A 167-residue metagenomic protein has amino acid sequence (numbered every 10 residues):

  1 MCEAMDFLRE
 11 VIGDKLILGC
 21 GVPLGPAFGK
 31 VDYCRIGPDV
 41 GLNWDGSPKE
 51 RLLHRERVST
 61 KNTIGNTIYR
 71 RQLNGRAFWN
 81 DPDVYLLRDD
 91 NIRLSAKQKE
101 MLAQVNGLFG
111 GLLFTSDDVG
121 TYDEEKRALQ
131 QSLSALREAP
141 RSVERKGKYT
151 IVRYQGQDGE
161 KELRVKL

Functional and structural regions predicted by a protein language model:
E3-T121: Glycan-recognition surfaces
D6, E10, A96, E124-S134 (+1 more regions): Polar/charged alpha-helical tracts
V22, G29, P38, K126-L129 (+2 more regions): Short, surface-exposed, charged/polar-biased interaction segments
R35-V40, L133-V143, D158-L163: Short, charged low-complexity intrinsically disordered segments located at boundaries of structured domains
L73, P82, A128-Q131, G147-Y149 (+1 more regions): N-terminal functional modules and adjacent low-complexity/disordered segments of proteins
L102, N106-F114, R145-L167: Carbohydrate-binding surface patches
A103-R145: Aromatic- and carboxylate-lined catalytic core of secreted/periplasmic carbohydrate-active enzymes
